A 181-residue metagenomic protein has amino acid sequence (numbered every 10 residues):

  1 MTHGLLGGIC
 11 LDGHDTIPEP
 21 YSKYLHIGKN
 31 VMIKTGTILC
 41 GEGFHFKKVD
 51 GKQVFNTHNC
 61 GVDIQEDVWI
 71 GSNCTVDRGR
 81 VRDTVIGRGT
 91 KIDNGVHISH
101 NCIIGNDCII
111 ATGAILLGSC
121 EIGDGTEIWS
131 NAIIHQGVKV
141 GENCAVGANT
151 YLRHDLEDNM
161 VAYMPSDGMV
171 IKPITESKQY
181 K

Functional and structural regions predicted by a protein language model:
M1-L11, I17, S22-I27, I33-I64 (+3 more regions): Glycine-rich hexapeptide-repeat left-handed beta-helix
